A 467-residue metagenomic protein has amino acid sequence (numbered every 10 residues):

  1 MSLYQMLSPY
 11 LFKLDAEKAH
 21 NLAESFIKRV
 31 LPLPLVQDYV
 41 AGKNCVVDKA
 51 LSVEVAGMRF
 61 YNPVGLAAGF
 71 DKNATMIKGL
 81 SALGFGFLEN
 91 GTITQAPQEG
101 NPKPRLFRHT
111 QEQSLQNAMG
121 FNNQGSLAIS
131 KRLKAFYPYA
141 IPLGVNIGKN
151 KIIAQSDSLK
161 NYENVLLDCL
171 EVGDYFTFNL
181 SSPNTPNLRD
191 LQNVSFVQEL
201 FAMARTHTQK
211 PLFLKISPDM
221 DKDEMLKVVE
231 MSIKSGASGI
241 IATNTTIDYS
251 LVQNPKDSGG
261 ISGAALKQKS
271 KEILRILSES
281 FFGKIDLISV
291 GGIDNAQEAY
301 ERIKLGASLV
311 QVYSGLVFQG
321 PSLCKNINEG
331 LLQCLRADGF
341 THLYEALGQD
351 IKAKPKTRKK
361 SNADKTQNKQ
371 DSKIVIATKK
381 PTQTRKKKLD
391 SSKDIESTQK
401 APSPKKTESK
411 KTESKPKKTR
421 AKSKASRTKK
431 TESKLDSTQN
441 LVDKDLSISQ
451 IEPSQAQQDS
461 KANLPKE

Functional and structural regions predicted by a protein language model:
K28-L31, L35-V46, L180-N193, M225-S280: Glycine/Thr-rich beta-alpha phosphate-binding loop at enzyme active sites
A68-D71, I216-K222, D286-Q297: Glycine-rich beta-to-alpha transition loops that act as phosphate-gripper elements at the mouths of alpha/beta enzyme
T75-L80, M220-S232, I293-V310: Catalytic cores of alpha/beta
E89-Q95, G239-T246, E301-N326: Glycine-rich phosphate-binding active-site loops on the catalytic face of alpha/beta enzymes
G91-A140: A gly/proline- and charged-residue-enriched helix-loop-helix capping module
G100-E112, L251-G263, V317-F340: C-terminal helical cap(s) of enzyme catalytic domains, especially alpha/beta-barrels
S114, Q124-A140, V194-L212, G260-I285 (+2 more regions): Alpha-helix-loop-beta-strand connector modules within alpha/beta enzyme cores
N150-Y162, L214-I233: Active-site glycine- and acidic-residue-rich loops that bind and position anionic ligands or nucleotide-like cofactors
